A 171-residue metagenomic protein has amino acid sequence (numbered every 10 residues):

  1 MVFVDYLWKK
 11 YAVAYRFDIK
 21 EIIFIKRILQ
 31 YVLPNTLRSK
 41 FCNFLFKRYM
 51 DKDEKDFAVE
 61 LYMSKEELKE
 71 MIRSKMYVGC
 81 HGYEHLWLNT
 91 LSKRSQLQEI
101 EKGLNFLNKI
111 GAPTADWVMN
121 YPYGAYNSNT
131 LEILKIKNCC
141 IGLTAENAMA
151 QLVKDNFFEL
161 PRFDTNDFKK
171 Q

Functional and structural regions predicted by a protein language model:
M1-S74: Extended, charge-rich helix/loop segments that form flexible, surface "patches" used to engage negatively charged
C42, C80, C139-C140: Generic recognition of cysteine residues
L45-R48, Y83-E84, N108-A112: A short alpha-helix capping/helix-coil boundary motif
F46, G79-G82, W117-Y123: Short beta-strand segments
V59, E84, N156-E159: Glycine-rich, flexible loop/turn motifs
M63-L68, I72-S95: Histidine/lysine/aspartate-rich catalytic loop segments that bind and position anionic ligands
R73, T90-Q171: C-terminal active-site subregion of NodB/CE4 polysaccharide deacetylases
